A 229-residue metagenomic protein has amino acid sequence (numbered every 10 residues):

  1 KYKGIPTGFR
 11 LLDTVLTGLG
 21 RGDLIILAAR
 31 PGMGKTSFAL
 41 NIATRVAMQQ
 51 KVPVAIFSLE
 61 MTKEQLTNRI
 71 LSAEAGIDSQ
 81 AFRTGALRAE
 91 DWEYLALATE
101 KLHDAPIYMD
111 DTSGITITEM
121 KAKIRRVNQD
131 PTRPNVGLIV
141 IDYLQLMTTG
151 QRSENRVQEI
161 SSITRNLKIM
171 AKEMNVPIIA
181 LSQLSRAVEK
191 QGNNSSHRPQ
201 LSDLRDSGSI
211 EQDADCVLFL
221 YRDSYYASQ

Functional and structural regions predicted by a protein language model:
K1-T14: N-terminal pre-Walker A segment at the start of P-loop NTPase domains
P6-F9, K63-T67, A89-T99, G114-K121 (+2 more regions): Amphipathic alpha-helical transducer elements in NTP-driven molecular machines
F9, T17-M61, T118-D130, G137-V140 (+3 more regions): P-loop NTPase nucleotide-binding module
D13, E159-Q229: Phosphate-binding/switch region of NTP-binding enzymes
T14, N41, R45-N135, T149: Cytosolic-facing regulatory segments adjacent to core modules
G32, M61-E64, S72-A73, L87 (+5 more regions): Conserved nucleotide-binding/hydrolysis micro-motifs of P-loop NTPases
R69-D78, Q145-K168, K190, P199: Conserved P-loop NTPase nucleotide-binding/switch module
